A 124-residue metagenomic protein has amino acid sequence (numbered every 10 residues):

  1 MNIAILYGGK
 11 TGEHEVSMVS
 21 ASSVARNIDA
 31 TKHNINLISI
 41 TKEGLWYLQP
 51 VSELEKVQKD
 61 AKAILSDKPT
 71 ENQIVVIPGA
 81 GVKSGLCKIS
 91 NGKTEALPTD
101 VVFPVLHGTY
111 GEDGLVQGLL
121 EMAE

Functional and structural regions predicted by a protein language model:
M1-E124: ATP-binding N-terminal substructure of ATP-dependent carboxylate-amine bond-forming enzymes
